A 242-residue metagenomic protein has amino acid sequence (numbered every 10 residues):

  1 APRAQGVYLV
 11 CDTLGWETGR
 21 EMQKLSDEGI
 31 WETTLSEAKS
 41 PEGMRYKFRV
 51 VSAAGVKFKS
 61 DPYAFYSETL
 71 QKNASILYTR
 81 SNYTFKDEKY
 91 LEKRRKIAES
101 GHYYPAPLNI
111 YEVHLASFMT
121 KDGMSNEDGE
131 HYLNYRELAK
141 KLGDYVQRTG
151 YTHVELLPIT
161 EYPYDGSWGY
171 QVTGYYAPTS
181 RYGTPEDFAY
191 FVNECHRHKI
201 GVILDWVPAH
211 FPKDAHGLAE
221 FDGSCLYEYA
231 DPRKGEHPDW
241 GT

Functional and structural regions predicted by a protein language model:
A1, E17, L25-E112, S117-N126 (+2 more regions): The feature marks proteins involved in alpha-glucan
R3-R20: Beta-strand-rich binding/interaction modules
V10, Q23, L91-E92, L157 (+1 more regions): Residue-level detector of conserved, well-ordered beta-strand and adjacent loop positions that form binding/recognition
C11, L35, V50, P158 (+1 more regions): Glycine-rich, histidine-containing beta strand-loop boundary motifs that form or position
R95-P105, H114-T242: Substrate-binding/active-site clefts of carbohydrate-active enzymes
